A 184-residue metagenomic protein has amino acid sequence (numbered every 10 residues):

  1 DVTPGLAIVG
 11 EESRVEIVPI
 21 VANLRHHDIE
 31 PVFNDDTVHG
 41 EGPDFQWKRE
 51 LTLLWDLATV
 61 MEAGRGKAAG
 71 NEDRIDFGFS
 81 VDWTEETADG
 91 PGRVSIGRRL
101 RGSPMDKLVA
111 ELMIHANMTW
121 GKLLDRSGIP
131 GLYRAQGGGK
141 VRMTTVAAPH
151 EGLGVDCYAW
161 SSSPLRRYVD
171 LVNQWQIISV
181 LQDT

Functional and structural regions predicted by a protein language model:
D1-T184: Electropositive polyanion-binding surfaces
